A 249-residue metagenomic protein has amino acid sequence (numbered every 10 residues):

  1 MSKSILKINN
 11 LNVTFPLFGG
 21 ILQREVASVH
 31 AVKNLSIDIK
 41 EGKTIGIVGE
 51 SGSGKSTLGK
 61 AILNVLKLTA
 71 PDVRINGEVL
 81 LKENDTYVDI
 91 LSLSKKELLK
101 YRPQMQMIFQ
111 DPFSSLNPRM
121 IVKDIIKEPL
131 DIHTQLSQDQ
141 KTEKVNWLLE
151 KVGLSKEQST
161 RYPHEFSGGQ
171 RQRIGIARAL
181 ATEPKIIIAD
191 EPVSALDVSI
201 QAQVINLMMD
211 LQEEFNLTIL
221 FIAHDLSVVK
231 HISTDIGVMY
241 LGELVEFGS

Functional and structural regions predicted by a protein language model:
E78-K100: ABC ATPase NBD Q-loop/coupling interface
K82-T86, D139-E157: Conserved ABC ATPase "signature" region
Y162-F166, Q170: Conserved ABC ATPase signature
I176, I188, V204: Hydrophobic anchor residue at the start of the ABC signature
A181-K185: A short, proline-enriched helix->beta-strand linker immediately N-terminal to the Walker B motif in ABC-type P-loop
L196, I200-S249: P-loop NTP-binding/switch modules centered on Walker-like glycine-rich loops
